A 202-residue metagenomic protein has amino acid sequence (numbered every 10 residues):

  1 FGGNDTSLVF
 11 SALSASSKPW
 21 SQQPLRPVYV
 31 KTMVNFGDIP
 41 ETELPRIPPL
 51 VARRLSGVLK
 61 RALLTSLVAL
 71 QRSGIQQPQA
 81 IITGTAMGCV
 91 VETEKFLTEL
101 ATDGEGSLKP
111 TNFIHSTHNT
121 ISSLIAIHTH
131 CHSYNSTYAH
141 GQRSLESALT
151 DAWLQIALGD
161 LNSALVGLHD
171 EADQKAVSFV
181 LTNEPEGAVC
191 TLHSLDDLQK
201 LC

Functional and structural regions predicted by a protein language model:
F1-A139, R143-S147, L154-L158, L165-C202: Conserved "HGTGT" condensation-loop signature of ketosynthase/thiolase-family condensing enzymes that catalyze
